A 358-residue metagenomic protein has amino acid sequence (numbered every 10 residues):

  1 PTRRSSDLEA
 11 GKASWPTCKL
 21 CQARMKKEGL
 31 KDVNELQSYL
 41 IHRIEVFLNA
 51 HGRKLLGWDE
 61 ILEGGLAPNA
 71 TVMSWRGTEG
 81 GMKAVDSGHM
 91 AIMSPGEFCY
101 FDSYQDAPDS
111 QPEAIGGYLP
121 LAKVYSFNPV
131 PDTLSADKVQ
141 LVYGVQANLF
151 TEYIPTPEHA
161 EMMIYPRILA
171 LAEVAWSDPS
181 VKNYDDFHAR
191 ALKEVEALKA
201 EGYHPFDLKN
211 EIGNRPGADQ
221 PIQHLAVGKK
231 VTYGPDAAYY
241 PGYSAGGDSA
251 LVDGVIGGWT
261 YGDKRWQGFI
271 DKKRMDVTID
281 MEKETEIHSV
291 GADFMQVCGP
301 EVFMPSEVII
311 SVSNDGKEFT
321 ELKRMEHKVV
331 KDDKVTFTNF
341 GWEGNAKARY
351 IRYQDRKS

Functional and structural regions predicted by a protein language model:
P1-S5, R356-S358: Short, small-residue-biased leader/transition segments that mark boundaries at the very start of proteins
R3-A70, W75-K83: Active-site neighborhood of glycoside hydrolase catalytic domains
D32-L36, A160, V302: Extracytoplasmic/periplasmic, Sec-exported soluble proteins
L48, V72, I168, V290 (+1 more regions): Hydrophobic, well-ordered secondary-structure elements that form the walls of internal hydrophobic environments
K54-W58, G65-A70, R76-P221: Flexible, acidic glycine-rich loops studded with aromatic residues
L149, P235, F294, D355-K357: Residues that line or immediately flank small-molecule/substrate-binding pockets and catalytic motifs
R215-I287, M295-M304, R324-K334: Disordered, acidic Ser/Thr/Pro-rich linker "stalks" and the adjacent N-terminal cap of the next globular domain
I270-R274, V297-K357: Trp- and acidic/polar-enriched beta-sheet ligand-binding modules for extracellular glycan and matrix recognition
